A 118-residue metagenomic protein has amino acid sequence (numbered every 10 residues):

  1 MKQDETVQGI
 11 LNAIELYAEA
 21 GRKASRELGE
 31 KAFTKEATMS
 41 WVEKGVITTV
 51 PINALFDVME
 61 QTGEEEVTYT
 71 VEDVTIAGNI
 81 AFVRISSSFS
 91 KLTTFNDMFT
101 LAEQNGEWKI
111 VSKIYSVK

Functional and structural regions predicted by a protein language model:
M1-E19, K23-E27, K31-K35, I47-T48: Short, low-complexity N-terminal intrinsically disordered segments enriched in polar/charged residues
E5-G9, T38-E43, T49-N96: Surface-exposed, charged secondary-structure patches
I14, A18, T70-I80, K113-K118: Short secondary-structure transition/capping segments
G29, E72-V74, T100: Short secondary-structure boundary/capping segments
E30-K31, S40-V42, V111: Short, hydrophobic secondary-structure boundary micro-motifs
F33, S87-F89, I114-Y115: Short beta-strand segments enriched in hydrophobic/aromatic residues within well-folded beta-rich domains
K35, N79, G106-E107: Beta-strand-connecting loop/turn residues
N96-K118: Short beta-strand edge/turn micro-motifs at domain boundaries
